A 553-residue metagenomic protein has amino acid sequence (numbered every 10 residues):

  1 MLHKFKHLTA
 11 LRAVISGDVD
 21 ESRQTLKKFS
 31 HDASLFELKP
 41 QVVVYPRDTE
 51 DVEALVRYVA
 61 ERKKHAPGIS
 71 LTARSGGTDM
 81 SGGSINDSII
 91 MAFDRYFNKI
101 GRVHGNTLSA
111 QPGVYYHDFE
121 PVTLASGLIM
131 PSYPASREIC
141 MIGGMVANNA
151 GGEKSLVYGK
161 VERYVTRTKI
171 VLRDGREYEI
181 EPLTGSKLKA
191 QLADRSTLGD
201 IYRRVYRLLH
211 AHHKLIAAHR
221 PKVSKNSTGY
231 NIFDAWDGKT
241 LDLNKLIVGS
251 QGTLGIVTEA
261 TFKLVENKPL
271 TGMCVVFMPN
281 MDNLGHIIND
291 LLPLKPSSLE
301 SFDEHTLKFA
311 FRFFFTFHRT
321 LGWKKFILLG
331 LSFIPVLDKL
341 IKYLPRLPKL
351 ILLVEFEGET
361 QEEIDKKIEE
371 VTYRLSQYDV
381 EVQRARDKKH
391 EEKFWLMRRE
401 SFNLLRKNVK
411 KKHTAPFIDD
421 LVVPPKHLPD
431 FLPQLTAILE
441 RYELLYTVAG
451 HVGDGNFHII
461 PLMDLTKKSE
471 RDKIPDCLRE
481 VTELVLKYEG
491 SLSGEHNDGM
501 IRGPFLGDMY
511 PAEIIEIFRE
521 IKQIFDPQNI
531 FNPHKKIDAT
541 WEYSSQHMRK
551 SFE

Functional and structural regions predicted by a protein language model:
M1-A60, K64-I69, G76-N106, Y158 (+7 more regions): N-terminal flexible segment immediately upstream of the FAD-binding catalytic core in FAD-dependent oxidoreductases
K4, D51-A54, D118, D282-H286 (+3 more regions): Short, conserved charged micro-motifs
K4, E513-E553: Intrinsic disorder at enzyme termini
L11, K28, S34-P67, L71 (+9 more regions): N-terminal glycine-rich flavin-associated loop
V19-R23, V44-P46, P67-S75, G82 (+16 more regions): General beta-strand structural signal in soluble alpha/beta enzymes
S34, M145-A147, S155-Y158, V165-M397 (+2 more regions): C-terminal substrate-binding/cap subdomain adjacent to the FAD-binding core in PCMH-type and related FAD-linked
L71-A73, M80-S81, F119, C274 (+5 more regions): Extended, hydrophobic alpha-helical segments in both membrane/secreted and soluble proteins
G77-M80, M145-K154, T240-L264, G450-N456 (+3 more regions): Conserved phosphate/anionic-ligand binding catalytic regions in large, soluble enzymes, centered on
